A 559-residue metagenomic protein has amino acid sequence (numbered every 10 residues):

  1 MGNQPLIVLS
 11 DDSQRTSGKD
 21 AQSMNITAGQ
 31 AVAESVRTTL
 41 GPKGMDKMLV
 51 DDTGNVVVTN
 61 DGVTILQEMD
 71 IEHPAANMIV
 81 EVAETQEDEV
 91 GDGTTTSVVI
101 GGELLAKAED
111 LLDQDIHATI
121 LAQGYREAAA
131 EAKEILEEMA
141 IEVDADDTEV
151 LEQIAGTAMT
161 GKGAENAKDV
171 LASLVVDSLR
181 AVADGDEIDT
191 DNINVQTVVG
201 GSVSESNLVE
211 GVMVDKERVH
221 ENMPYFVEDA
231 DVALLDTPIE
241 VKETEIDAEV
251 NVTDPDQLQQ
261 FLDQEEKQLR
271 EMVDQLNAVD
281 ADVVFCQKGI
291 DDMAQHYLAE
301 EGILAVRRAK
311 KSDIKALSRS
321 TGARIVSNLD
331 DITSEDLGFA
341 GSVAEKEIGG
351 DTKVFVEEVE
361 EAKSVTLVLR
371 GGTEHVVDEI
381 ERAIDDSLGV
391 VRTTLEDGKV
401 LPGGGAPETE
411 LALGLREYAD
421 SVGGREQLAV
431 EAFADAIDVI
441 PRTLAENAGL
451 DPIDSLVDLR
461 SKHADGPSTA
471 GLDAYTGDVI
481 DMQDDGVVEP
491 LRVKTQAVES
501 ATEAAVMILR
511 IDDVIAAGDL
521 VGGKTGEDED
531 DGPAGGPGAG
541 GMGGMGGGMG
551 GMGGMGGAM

Functional and structural regions predicted by a protein language model:
G2-Q14, S23-M24, A28-V36, D52-N55 (+1 more regions): Extended amphipathic alpha-helical scaffolds
N3-I7, Q14-E103: N-terminal cofactor/phosphate-binding cores enriched in small/glycine residues, especially glycine-rich loops such as
D12, T53-G54, V63, G101-G102 (+18 more regions): Short, ordered loop/turn segments at secondary-structure junctions
L40-K47, T119, E138-D147, N166-A167 (+9 more regions): Flexible, glycine/charged-enriched surface loops at secondary-structure junctions
G41, G91, D115, V175 (+6 more regions): Residue-level signature of catalytic and energy-coupling elements of molecular machines, predominantly ATP/GTP-dependent
L104-E149, K168: Hydrophobic or amphipathic alpha-helical targeting/insertion segments
L179-A183, I188, V195-S202, I348-Y418: Charge-patterned, long linear interaction tracts outside catalytic cores
V376-M559: Extended, low-charge hydrophobic alpha-helical regions
